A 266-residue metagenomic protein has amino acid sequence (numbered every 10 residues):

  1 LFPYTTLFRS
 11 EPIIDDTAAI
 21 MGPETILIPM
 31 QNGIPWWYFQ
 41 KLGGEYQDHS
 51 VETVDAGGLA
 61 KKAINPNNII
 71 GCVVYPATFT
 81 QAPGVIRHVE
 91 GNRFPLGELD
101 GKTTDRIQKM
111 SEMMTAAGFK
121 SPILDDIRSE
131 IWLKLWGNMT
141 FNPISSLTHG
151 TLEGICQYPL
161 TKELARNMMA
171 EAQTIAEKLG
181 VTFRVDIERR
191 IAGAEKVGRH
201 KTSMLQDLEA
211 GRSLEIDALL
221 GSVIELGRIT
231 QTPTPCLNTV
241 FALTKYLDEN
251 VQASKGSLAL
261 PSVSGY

Functional and structural regions predicted by a protein language model:
F2-L7: Short, small-residue-biased leader/transition segments that mark boundaries at the very start of proteins
I13-I20: A short acidic, amphipathic alpha-helical/loop segment
G22-I26, P66-N67: A short helix->loop->beta-strand "cap" motif at the edges of active sites that frequently abuts
M30-I127: Rossmann-fold dinucleotide-binding core
G71, K120-L124, L147-G154, T182-R184: Short, structured loop/turn "capping" segments at alpha-beta junctions
E90, R128-C156, L160-Q173, R199: Active-site-proximal catalytic alpha-helix in oxidoreductases
G154, K162-Y266: NAD(P)-dependent Rossmann-like dehydrogenase/reductase catalytic/cofactor-binding core
